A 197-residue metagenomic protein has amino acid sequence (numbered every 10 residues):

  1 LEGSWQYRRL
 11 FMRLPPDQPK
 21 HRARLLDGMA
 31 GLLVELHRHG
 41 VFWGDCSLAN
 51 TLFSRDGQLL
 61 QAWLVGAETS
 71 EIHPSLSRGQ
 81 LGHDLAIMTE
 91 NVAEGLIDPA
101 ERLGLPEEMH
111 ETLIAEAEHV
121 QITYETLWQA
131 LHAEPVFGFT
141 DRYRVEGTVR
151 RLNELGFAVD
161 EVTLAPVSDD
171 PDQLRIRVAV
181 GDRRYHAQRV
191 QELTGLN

Functional and structural regions predicted by a protein language model:
L1-L26, A62: Conserved structural core of kinase catalytic domains
G3, L81-D84, M88, E116 (+1 more regions): Alpha-helical structural motif
L14-G44, L48: Conserved kinase catalytic-core helix
D17-Q18, E71, P99-L103: Short, polar/flexible loop-turn hinges at active-site or ligand-entry regions and domain interfaces
K20-A23, S75, G79, E111: Short, solvent-exposed segments of well-ordered alpha helices
L33-G40, V92, L96, Y124: Hydrophobic, Leu/Ile/Phe/Ala-enriched alpha-helical segments that form helix-helix packing faces
F42, L48-D98: Catalytic activation segment of kinase domains across protein kinase-like and atypical kinase folds
D98-N197: Regulatory N- and C-terminal appendages and interdomain linkers associated with kinase/kinase-like NTP transferase
